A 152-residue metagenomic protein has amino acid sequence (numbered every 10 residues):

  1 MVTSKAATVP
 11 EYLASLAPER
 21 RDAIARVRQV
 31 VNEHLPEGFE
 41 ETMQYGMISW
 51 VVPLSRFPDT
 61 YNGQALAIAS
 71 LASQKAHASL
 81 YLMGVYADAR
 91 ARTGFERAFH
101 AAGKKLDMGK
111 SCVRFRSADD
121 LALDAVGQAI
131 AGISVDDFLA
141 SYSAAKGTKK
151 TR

Functional and structural regions predicted by a protein language model:
M1-R152: Charge-dense, helix-prone N-terminal extensions
